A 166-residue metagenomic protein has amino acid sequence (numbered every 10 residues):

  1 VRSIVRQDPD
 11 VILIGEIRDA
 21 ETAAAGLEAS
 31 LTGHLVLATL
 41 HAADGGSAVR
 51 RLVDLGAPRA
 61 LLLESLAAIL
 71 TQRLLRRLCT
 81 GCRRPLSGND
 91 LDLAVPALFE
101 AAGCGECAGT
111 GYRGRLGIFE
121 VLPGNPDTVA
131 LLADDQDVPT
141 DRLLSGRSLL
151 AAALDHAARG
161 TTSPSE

Functional and structural regions predicted by a protein language model:
V1-E166: Short, flexible helix-loop junctions that flank or precede catalytic/ligand sites
